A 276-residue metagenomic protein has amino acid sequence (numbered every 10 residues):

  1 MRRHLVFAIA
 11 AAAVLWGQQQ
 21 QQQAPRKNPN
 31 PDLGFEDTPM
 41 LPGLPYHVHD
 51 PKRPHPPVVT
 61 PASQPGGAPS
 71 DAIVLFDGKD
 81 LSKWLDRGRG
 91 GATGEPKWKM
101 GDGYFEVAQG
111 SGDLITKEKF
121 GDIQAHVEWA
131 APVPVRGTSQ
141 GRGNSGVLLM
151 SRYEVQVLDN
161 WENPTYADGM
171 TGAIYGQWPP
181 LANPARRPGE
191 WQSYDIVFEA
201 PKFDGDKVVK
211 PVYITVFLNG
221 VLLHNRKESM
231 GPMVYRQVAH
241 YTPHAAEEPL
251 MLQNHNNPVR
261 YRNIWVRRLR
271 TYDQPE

Functional and structural regions predicted by a protein language model:
M1-V6: Bacterial N-terminal signal peptides that target proteins for export
A8-I9, D273: A periodicity- and composition-biased signal for non-globular, repetitive helical segments
I9-Q18: Hydrophobic h-region of N-terminal signal peptides that target proteins for export in Gram-negative bacteria
Q18-E276: Carbohydrate-interacting regions of secretory-pathway proteins
